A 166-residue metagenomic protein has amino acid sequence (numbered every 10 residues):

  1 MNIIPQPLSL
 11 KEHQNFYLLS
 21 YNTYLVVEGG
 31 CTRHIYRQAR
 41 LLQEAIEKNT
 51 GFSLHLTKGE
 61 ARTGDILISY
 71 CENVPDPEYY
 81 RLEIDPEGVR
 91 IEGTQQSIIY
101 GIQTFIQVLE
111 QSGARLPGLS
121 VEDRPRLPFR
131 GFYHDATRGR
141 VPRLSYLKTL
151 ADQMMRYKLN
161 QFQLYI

Functional and structural regions predicted by a protein language model:
M1-R130: Contiguous, structured surface segment used for ligand recognition
E28, D135, Y165: Conserved residues at the C-terminal ends of beta-strands
Y80-L82, P142-L150: Short, polar loop/linker segments at the starts of domains and inter-domain junctions
E92, R130-L144: The substrate-binding groove and active-site-proximal loops of carbohydrate-active enzymes, especially glycoside
S97, R124, R138-P142, Y146: Short, well-structured alpha-helical patches and their helix-loop capping segments that border functional surfaces
F105-V108, S112, D135, Q153 (+1 more regions): Mid-sequence acidic-hydrophobic segments that form the walls of catalytic/ligand-binding cavities or oligomerization
Y146-I166: Catalytic domains of carbohydrate-active enzymes, especially glycoside hydrolases
